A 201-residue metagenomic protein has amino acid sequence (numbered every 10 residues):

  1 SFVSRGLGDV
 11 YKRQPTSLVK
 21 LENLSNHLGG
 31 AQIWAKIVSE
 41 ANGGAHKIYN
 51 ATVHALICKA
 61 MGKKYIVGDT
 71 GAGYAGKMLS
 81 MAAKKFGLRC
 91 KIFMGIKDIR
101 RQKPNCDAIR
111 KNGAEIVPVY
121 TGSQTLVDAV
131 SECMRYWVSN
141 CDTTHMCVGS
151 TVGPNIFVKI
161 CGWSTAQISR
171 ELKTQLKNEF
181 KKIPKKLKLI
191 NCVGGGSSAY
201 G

Functional and structural regions predicted by a protein language model:
S1-L7, Y11: Single conserved hydrophobic/aromatic residue that forms the stacking wall/gate of nucleotide- or nucleobase-binding
S4, G29-E40, C58, K111 (+1 more regions): Gly-rich Lys/Arg/Thr-decorated short loops/hinges at beta-loop-alpha junctions or inter-strand turns that position
G6, F86, N112-G113: Short, structured coil segments at secondary-structure junctions
Q14, I33-I37, V67-G68, V117-V119 (+2 more regions): General beta-strand structural signal in soluble alpha/beta enzymes
S17, A35, K47, H54 (+6 more regions): Buried hydrophobic positions in well-ordered alpha/beta secondary-structure cores of metabolic enzymes
K20-Y65: Helix-rich "cap/lid" substructures immediately adjacent to catalytic or cofactor-binding pockets
N42, C58-A82, F86-G95, K185-S198: A short, small-residue-rich loop immediately preceding and capping a beta-strand
K91-I183: Small/polar-residue-rich loop-to-helix segments that shape phosphate-bearing ligand pockets
